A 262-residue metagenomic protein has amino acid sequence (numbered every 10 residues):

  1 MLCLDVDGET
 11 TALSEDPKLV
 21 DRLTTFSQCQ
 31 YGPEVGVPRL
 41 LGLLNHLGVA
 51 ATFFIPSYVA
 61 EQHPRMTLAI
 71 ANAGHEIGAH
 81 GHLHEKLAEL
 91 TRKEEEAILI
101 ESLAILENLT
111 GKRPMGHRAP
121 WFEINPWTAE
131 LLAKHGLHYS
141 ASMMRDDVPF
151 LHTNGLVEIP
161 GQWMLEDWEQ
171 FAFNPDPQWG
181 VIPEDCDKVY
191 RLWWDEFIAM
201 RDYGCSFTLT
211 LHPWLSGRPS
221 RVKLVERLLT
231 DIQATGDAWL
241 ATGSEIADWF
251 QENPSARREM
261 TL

Functional and structural regions predicted by a protein language model:
M1-G116, W121-E166, D187-L209, G217-L262: Catalytic alpha-helical scaffold of carbohydrate-active enzymes acting on polysaccharides/glycoconjugates
E158-I182: Glycine-rich, positively charged active-site loop/lid region within alpha/beta enzyme cores that binds and organizes
I182-P183, W214-R218: Short, glycine/charged-rich beta-strand-loop motifs at protein surfaces that mediate ligand recognition and catalysis
